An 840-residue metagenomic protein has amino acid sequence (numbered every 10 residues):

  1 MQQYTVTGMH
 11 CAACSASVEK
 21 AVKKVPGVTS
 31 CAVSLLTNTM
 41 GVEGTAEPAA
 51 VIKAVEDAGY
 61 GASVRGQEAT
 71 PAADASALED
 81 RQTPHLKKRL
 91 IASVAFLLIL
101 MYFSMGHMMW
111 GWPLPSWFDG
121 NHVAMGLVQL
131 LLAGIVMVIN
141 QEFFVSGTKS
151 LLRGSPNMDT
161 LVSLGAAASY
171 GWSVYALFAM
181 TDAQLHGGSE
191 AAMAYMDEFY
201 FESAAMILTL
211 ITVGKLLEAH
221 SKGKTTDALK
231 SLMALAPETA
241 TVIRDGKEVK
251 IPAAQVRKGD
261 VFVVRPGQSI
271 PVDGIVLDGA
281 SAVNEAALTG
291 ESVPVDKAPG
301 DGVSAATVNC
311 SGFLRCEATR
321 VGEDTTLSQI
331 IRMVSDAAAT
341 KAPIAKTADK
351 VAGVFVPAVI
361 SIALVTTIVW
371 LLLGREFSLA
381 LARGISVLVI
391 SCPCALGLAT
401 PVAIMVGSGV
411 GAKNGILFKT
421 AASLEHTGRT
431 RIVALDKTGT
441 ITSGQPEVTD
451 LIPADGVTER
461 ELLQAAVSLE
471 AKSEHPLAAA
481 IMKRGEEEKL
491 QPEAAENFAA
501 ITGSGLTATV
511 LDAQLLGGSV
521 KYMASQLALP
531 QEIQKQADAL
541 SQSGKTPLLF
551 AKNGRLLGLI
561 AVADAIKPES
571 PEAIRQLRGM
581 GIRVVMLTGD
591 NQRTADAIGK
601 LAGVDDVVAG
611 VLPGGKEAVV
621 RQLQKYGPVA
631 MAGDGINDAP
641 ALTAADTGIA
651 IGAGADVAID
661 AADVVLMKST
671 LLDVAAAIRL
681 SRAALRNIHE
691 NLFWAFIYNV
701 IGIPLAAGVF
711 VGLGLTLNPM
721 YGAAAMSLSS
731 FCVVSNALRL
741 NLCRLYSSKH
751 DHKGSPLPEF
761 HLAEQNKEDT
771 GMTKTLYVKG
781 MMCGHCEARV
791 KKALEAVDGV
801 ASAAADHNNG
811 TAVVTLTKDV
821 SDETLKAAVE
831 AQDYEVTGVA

Functional and structural regions predicted by a protein language model:
M1-G126, K149, S231, K247-K250 (+3 more regions): Flexible metal-binding regulatory segments at protein termini and peripheral loops
A16, T29, P266, T340 (+4 more regions): Conserved ATP-binding TGD loop and adjacent catalytic N/P-domain core of P-type ATPases
V25-A49, E198-F199, K230-D324, A422-A466 (+2 more regions): Conserved cytosolic catalytic loops of P-type ATPases
T29, H85-T239, K350, L451 (+2 more regions): Transmembrane helix-loop-helix hairpins at the membrane interface
K88, T307, G428-E474, S504-V585 (+2 more regions): ATP-driven catalytic headpiece of P-type ATPases
M109-V123, L152, G171, V410 (+9 more regions): Membrane-embedded alpha-helical bundles of multi-pass transporters
M180-Q184, S189-A191, A205-P266, K297 (+5 more regions): Juxtamembrane coupling segments of multi-pass membrane pumps/enzymes
L288, T347, A382, A395-L469 (+4 more regions): Conserved catalytic phosphorylation-site environment of P-type ATPases
